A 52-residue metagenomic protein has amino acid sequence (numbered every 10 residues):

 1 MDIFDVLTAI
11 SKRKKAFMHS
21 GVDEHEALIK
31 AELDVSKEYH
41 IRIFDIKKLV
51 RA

Functional and structural regions predicted by a protein language model:
M1-A52: C-terminal alpha-helical interaction appendages
